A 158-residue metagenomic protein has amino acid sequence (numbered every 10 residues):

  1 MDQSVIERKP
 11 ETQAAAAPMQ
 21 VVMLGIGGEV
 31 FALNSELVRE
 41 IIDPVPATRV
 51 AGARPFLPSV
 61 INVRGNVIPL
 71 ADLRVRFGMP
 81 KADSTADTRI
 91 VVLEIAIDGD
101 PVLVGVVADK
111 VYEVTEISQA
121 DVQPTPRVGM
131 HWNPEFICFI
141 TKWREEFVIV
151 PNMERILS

Functional and structural regions predicted by a protein language model:
M1-S158: An acidic, low-aromatic, low-complexity terminal/linker signal
